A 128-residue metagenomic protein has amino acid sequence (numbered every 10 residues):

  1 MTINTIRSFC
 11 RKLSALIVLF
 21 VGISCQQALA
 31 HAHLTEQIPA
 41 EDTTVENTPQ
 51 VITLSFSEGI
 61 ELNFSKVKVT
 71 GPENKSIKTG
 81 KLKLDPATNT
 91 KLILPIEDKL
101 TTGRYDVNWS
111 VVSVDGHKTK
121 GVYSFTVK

Functional and structural regions predicted by a protein language model:
T2-S14: Bacterial N-terminal signal peptides that target proteins for export
K12-S24: Bacterial N-terminal signal peptides
C25-A30: Sec/Tat signal peptide C-region and signal peptidase I cleavage site
H31-T48: Short N-terminal segments immediately surrounding and downstream of signal-peptide cleavage
V45-N47, V51-E58, G116-K128: Extended, polar beta-sheet/loop recognition surfaces of beta-rich domains that mediate binding to diverse ligands
T53-L54, E58-G80: Short, surface-exposed alpha-helix to beta-strand junction/turn motifs within ectodomains of secreted and cell-envelope
A87-L94: Aromatic sugar-binding surface patches on proteins that engage polysaccharides or sugar-phosphate polymers
E97, T101, N108-S124: Short, exposed beta-strand-loop hairpins at the edges of beta-sheets in extracellular/periplasmic proteins
